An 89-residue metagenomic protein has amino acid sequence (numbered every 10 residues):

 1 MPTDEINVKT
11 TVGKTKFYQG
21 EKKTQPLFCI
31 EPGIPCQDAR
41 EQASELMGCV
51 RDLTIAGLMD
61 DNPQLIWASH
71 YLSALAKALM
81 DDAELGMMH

Functional and structural regions predicted by a protein language model:
M1-H89: Sequence/structural signature of long amphipathic alpha-helices that form protein-protein interaction faces
